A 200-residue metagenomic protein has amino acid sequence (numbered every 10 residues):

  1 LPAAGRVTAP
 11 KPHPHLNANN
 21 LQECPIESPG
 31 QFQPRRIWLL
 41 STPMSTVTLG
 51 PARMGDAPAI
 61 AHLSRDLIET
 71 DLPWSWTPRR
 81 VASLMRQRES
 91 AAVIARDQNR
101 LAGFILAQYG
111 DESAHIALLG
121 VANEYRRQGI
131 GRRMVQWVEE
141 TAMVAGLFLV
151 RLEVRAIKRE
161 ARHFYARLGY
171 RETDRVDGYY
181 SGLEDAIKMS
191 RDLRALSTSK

Functional and structural regions predicted by a protein language model:
L1-A18: Extreme N-terminal basic, low-complexity initiation segments that serve as generic localization/processing leaders
Q31-G55, I187, R191-K200: Conserved N-terminal entry element of GNAT/NAT acetyltransferase domains
P51-R126, V135-A145, D174, G178 (+1 more regions): Acetyl-CoA-dependent GNAT
G129: Conserved G/P- and acidic residue-centered "switch" motifs that form tight phosphate/ATP-binding loops in soluble
R151-V154, A166, R171-K188: Conserved catalytic-core motifs of GNAT/GCN5-like acyltransferases
